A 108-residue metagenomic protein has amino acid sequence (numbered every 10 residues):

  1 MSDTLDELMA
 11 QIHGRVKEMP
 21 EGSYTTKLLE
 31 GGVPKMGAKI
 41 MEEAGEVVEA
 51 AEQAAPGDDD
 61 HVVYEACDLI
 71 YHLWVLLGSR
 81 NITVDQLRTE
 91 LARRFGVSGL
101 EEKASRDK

Functional and structural regions predicted by a protein language model:
M1-A66, I70-K108: Flexible "arm" and connector segments at domain edges
